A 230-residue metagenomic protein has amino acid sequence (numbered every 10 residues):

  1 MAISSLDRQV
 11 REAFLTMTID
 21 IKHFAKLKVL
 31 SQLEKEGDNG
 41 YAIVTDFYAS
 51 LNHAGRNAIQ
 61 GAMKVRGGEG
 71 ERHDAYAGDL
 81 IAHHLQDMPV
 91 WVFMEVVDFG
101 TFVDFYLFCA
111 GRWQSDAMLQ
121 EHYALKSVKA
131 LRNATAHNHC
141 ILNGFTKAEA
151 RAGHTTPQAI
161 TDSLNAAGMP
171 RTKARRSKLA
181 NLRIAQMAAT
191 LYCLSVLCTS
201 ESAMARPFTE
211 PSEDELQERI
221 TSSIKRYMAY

Functional and structural regions predicted by a protein language model:
M1-Q120, L142, R183-Q186, C193-R206: Short, contiguous, well-structured surface segments enriched in hydrophobic/aromatic residues
A25, R132-T135: Conserved short aromatic-hydrophobic micro-motifs
F93, V103-A130, H137-Y230: Polyanionic, low-complexity intrinsically disordered segments
